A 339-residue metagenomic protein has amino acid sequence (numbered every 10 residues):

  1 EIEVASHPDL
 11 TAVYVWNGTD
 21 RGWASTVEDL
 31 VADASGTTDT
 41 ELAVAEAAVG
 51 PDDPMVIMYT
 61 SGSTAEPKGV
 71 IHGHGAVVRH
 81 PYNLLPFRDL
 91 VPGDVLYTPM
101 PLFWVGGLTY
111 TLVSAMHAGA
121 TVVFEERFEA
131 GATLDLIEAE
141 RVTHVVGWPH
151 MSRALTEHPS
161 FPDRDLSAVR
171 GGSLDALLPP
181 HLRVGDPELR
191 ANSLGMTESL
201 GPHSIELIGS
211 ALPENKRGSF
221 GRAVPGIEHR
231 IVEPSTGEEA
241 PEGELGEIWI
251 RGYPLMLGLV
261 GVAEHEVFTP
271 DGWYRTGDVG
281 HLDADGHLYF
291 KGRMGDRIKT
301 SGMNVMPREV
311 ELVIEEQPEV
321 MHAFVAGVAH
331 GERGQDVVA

Functional and structural regions predicted by a protein language model:
E1-A32, R141, E157-D163, S167 (+1 more regions): Structural core segment of the AMP-binding/adenylate-forming
H7, V15, S25, A32-Y59 (+3 more regions): Conserved pre-ATP/AMP-binding loop-to-beta segment of ANL
A32, H117, A139-G147, S152-R217 (+2 more regions): Gly/Ser/Thr-rich phosphate-binding loop
P51, V56, V70-V91, P99 (+2 more regions): Conserved structural elements of the adenylate-forming
P54, T60-S63, L96, L102 (+5 more regions): Conserved S/T- and glycine-rich ATP-binding loop of Class I adenylate-forming
V78-V95, F103-H144, H158: Conserved AMP-binding/adenylation subdomain of ANL enzymes
I137, V145, G252, L257-G258 (+1 more regions): AMP-binding/adenylate-forming catalytic core of the ANL superfamily
S204-A211, R222-G226, T236-V267, V305: Conserved ATP/PPi-binding loop(s) of AMP-dependent carboxylate-activating enzymes
